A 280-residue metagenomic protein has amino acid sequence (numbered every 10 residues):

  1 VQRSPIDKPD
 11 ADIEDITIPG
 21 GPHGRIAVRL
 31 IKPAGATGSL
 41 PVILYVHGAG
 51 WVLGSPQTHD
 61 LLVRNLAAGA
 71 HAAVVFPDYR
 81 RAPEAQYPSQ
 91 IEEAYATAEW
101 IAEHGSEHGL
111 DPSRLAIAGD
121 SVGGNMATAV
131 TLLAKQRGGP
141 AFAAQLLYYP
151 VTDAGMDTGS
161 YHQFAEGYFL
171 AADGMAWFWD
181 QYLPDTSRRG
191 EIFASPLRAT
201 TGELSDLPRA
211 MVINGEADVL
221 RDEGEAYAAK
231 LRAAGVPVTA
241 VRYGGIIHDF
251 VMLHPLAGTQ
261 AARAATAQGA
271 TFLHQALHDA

Functional and structural regions predicted by a protein language model:
Q2-P5, D12-A280: Alpha/beta-hydrolase superfamily serine-hydrolase fold, recognizing
